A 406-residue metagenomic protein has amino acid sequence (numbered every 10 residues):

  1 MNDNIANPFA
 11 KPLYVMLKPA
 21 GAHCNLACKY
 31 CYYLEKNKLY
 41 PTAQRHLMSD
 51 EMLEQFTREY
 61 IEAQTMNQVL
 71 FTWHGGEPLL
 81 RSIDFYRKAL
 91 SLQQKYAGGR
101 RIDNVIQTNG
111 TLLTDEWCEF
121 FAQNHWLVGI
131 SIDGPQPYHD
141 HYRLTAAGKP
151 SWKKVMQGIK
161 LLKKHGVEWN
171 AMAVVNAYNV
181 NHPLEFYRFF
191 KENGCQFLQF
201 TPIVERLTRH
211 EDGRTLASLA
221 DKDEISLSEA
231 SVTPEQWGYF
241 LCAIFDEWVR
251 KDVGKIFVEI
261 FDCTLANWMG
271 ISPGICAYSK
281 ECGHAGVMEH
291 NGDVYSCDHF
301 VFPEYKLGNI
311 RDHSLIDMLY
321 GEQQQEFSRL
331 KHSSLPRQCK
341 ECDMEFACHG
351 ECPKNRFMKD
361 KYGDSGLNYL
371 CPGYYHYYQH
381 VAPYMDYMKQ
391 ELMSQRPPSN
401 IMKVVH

Functional and structural regions predicted by a protein language model:
M1-E119, Q123-N124: Conserved alpha-helical substructure of the radical SAM core
V15, C282-H284: Short loop/turn microsegments at loop-to-beta-strand junctions
F56-R58, E62, L80-L198, R206-T208: Conserved AdoMet/S-adenosylmethionine-binding subsite of the radical SAM
T145-K153, K160, K164-A277, E281 (+2 more regions): Radical SAM enzyme [4Fe-4S]-AdoMet core and its adjacent flexible, acidic and glycine-rich loops/tails across
G274-Y278, A285, L330-S333: Short Gly/Pro-enriched turn/cap motifs at secondary-structure boundaries
E289: Short, acidic, Ser/Thr-enriched surface-loop or helix-capping motifs
V301-H406: Flexible mid-to-C-terminal extensions adjoining Fe-S/redox cofactors in radical SAM and related proteins
